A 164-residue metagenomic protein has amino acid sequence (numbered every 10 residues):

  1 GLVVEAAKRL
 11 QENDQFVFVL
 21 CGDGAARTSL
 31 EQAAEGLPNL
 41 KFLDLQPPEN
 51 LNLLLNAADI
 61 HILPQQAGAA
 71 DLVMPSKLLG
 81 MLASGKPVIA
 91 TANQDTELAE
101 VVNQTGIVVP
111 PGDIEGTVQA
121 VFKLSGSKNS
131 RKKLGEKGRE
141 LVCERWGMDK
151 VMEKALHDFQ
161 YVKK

Functional and structural regions predicted by a protein language model:
G1-R9, T28: A conserved mid-protein helix/loop that constitutes part of the nucleotide-sugar donor-binding site
Q15, V19-C21, R27-N52: Nucleotide-activated donor-binding/catalytic signature segment of Leloir-type glycosyltransferases, i.e., the conserved
P48, I114, R131, E144-M152: Amphipathic alpha-helical segment in the mid-to-C-terminal domain of diverse UDP/GDP-sugar glycosyltransferases
N52, P75-K86, E97-A99: Short alpha-helical segment that forms part of, or immediately flanks, the ligand-binding pocket in carbohydrate-active
L55-D71, K86: Acidic donor-binding loop of glycosyltransferase active sites
N93, N103, I107-I114, K123-K128: Conserved acidic donor-binding segment of nucleotide-sugar-dependent glycosyltransferases
K123, S130-E144, K154-H157: A short, well-ordered alpha-helix in the C-terminal region of glycosyltransferases
